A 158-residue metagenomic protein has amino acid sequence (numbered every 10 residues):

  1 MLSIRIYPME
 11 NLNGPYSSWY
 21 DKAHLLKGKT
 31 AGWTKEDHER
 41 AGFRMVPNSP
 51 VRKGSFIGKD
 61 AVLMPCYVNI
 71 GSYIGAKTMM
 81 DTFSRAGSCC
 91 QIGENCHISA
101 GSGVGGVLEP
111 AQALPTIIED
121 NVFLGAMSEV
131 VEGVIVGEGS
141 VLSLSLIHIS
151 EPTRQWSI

Functional and structural regions predicted by a protein language model:
M1-G42, S157: Terminal amphipathic alpha-helical/low-complexity segments used for targeting or macromolecular assembly
L2-I6, L142, H148: Hydrophobic transmembrane signal anchors and adjacent membrane-proximal interface regions, especially in viral
P47, R52-K53, G58-K59, L63-P65 (+12 more regions): Left-handed beta-helix
I147-E151, Q155-I158: Single conserved hydrophobic/aromatic residue that forms the stacking wall/gate of nucleotide- or nucleobase-binding
